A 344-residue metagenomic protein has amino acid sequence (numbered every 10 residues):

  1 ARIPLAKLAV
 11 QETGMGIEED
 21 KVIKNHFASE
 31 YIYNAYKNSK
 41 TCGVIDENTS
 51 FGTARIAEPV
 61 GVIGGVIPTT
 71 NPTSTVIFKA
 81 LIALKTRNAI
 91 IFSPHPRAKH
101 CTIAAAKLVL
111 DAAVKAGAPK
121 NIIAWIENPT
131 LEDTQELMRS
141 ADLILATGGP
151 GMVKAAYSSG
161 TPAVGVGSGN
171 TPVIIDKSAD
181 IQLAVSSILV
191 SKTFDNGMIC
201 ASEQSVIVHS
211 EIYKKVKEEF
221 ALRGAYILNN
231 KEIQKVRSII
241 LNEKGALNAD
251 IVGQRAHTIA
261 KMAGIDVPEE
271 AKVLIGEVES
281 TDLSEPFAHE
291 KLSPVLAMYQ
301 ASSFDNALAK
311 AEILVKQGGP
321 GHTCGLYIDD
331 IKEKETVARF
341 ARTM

Functional and structural regions predicted by a protein language model:
A1, R97-A98, W125-E127, E203-S205 (+1 more regions): Conserved short loop/turn motifs at secondary-structure junctions
A1-A54, L222: N-terminal Rossmann-like NAD(P)+-binding subdomain of aldehyde/semialdehyde dehydrogenases
A1-A9, T13-I17, A106-G117, A141-L145 (+8 more regions): Structural signal for hydrophobic packing residues in well-ordered secondary-structure cores of soluble enzyme domains
V44-L183: Rossmann-like NAD(P) dinucleotide-binding subdomain of oxidoreductase/dehydrogenase enzymes
K85, V153-D282, A307-A309: ALDH superfamily catalytic-core signature
M138, V166-S168, M198-S202, H289-P294 (+1 more regions): Short glycine-enriched loop/turn motifs at secondary-structure junctions
P150, E211, I331-K332: Alpha-helix/helix-capping structural signal
I265-M344: Conserved C-terminal structural/oligomerization subdomain of aldehyde/semialdehyde dehydrogenase
